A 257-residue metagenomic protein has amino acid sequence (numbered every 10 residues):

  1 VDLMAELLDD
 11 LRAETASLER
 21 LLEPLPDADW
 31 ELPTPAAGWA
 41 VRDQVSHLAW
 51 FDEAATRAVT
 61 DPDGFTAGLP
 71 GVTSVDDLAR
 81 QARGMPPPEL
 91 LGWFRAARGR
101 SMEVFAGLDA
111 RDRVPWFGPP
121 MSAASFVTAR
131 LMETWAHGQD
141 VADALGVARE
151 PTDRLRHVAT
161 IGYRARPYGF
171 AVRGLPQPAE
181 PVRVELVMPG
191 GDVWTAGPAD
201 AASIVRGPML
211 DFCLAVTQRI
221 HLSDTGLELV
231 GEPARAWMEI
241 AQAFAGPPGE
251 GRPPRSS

Functional and structural regions predicted by a protein language model:
V1-E6, E53-G107, D112, R154-L155: Short, helix-capping/interhelical loops that line the mouth of catalytic, cofactor-, or ligand-binding pockets
V1-S46: An N-terminal domain-cap segment
L8-L11, V41, L91-F94, V127-R130: Hydrophobic packing residues in well-ordered alpha-helices of helical domains and bundles
E14-S17, L21, F51, A97-R100 (+2 more regions): Amphipathic, well-ordered alpha-helical segments in soluble domains
R20-E23, A106-V114, V187-G191: Acidic-glycine-rich active-site phosphate/pyrophosphate-binding loop
D29-G71, W116-V172, F212: Short, contiguous alpha-helical
L175-L214: Glycine/small-residue-rich hydrophobic helix-like segments
A201-S257: C-terminal interaction segments
